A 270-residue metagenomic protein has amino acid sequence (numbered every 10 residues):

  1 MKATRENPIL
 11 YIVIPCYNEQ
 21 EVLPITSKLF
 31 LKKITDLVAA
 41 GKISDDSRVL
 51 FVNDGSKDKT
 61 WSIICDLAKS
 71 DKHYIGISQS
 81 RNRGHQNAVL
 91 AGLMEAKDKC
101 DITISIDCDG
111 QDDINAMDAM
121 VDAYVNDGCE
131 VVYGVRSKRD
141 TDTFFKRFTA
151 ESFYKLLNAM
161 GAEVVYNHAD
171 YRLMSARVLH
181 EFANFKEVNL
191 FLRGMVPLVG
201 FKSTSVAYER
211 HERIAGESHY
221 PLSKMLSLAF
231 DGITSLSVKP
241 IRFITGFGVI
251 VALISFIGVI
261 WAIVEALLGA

Functional and structural regions predicted by a protein language model:
M1-D142: Structured catalytic core of nucleotide-sugar glycosyltransferases
M1-I9, R193-A270: Hydrophobic helical membrane-anchoring modules
R5-N7, S44, Y166, M174 (+1 more regions): A generic fold-level signal
I75-I77, V165, T204: Structural signal for short hydrophobic segments within the conserved structured cores of catalytic domains across
Q79-R81, H85-E95, I102-S105, I114-L192 (+1 more regions): Acceptor/aglycone-binding surface of glycosyltransferases and processive sugar-polymer synthases
